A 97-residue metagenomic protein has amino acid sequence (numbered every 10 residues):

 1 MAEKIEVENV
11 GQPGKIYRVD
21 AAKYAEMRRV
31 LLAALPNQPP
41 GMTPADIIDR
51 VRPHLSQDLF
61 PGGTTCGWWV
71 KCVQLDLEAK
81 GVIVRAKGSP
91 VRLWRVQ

Functional and structural regions predicted by a protein language model:
M1-A33: Long, low-complexity, charged/polar intrinsically disordered regions in eukaryotic proteins
Y24, P40-A45, G63-G67: Alpha-helix N-cap/helix-initiation sites
P36-P40, H54: Short helix-capping/hinge SLiMs at alpha-helix to coil transitions
T43-V51, L77: A short acidic, leucine-rich amphipathic alpha-helix
R52-V70: Short, positively charged loop/turn segments that connect secondary-structure elements
E78-G88: A short, conserved structural fragment
G88-Q97: Short, cationic-aromatic polyanion-contact patches
